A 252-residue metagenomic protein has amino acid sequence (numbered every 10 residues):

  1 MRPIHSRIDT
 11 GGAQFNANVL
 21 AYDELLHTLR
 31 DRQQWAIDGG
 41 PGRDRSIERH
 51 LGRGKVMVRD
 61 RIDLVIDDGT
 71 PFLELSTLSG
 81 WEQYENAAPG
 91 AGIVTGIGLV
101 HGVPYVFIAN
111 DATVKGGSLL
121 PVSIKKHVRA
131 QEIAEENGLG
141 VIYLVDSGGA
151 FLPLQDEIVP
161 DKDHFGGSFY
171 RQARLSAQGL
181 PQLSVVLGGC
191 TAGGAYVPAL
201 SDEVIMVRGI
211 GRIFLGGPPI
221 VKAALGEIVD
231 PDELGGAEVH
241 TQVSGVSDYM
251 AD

Functional and structural regions predicted by a protein language model:
M1-W81, L215-D252: Amphipathic alpha-helical segments at domain termini/boundaries
S6-G12, A21-L29, A87-I97, R129-A134 (+3 more regions): Phosphate-binding glycine-rich loops and adjacent basic patches that engage nucleotide phosphates, nucleic-acid
D38, E48-L183: Long, structured ligand/cofactor-binding scaffold of large enzymes
V145-D252: Conserved catalytic cores of soluble enzyme domains, especially glycine-rich substrate-binding beta-alpha loops
